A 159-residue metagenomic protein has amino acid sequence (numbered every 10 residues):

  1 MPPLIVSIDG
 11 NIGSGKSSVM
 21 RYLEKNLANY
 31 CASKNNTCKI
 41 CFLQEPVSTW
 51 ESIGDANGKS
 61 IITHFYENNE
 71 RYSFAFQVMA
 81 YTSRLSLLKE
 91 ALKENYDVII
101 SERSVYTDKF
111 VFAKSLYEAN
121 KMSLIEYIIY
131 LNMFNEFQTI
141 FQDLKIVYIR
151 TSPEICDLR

Functional and structural regions predicted by a protein language model:
I8: Hydrophobic anchor at the beta1->P-loop junction of P-loop NTPases
N11: P-loop (Walker A) phosphate-binding loop of NTP-binding proteins
K16: Conserved lysine of the Walker
V19, L23: Hydrophobic positions on the alpha1 helix immediately C-terminal to the Walker A/P-loop
K25-Q77, S83, V111: Conserved substrate/cofactor phosphate-moiety recognition/catalytic segment in nucleotide-dependent phosphotransferases
S101-M122: Conserved P-loop NTPase nucleotide-binding/switch module
E102-S104, E126, Y130, I140-R159: Conserved phosphate-donor/acceptor-positioning beta-strand/loop module used by diverse small-molecule
S115-T139: Substrate-gripping "pore-loop 1 plus following alpha2 helix"
